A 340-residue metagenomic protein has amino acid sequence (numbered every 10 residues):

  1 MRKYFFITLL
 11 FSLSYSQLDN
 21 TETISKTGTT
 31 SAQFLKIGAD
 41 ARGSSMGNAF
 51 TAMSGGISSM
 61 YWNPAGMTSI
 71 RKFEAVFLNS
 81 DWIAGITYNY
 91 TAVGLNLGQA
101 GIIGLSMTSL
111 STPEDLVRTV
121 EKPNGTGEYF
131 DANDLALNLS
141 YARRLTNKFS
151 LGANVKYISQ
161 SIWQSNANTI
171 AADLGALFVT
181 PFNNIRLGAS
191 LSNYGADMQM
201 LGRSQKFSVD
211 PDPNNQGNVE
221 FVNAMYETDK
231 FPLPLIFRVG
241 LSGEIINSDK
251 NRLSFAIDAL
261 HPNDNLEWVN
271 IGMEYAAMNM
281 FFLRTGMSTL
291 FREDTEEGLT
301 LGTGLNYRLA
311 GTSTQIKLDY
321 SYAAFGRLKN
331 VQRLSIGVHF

Functional and structural regions predicted by a protein language model:
Y4-L13: Sec-dependent N-terminal signal peptides
Q17-F340: Subset of outer-membrane beta-barrel
